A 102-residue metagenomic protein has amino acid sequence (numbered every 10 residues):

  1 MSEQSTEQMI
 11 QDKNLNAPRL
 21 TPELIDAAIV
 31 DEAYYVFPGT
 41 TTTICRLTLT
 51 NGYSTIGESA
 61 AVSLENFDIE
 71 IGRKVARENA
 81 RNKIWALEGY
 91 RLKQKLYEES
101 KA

Functional and structural regions predicted by a protein language model:
M1-A102: Domain-level marker for long, solvent-exposed, non-transmembrane regions
